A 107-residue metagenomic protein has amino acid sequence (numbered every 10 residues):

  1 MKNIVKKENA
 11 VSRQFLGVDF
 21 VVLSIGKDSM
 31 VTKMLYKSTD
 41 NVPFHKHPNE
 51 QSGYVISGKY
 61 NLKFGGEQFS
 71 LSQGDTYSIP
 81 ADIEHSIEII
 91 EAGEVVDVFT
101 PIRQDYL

Functional and structural regions predicted by a protein language model:
M1-D28: A short, N-terminal "cap"/entry segment at the start of jelly-roll beta-barrel domains of the cupin/DSBH fold
V21-S29, V42-P43, E50, I56: Active-site region of the double-stranded beta-helix
T32-K46: Conserved short histidine dyad/triad with adjacent acidic residue
N49-Y60, G65: Glycine- and acidic-residue-biased ligand/ion/polar-headgroup-sensing regions
I56-S57, S72, E91: A cytosolic small-molecule/anion-sensing beta-strand core signal
G66-A81: Short acidic-glycine-tyrosine-enriched beta hairpin
A81-D105: Ligand-binding loop in jelly-roll beta-barrel domains
